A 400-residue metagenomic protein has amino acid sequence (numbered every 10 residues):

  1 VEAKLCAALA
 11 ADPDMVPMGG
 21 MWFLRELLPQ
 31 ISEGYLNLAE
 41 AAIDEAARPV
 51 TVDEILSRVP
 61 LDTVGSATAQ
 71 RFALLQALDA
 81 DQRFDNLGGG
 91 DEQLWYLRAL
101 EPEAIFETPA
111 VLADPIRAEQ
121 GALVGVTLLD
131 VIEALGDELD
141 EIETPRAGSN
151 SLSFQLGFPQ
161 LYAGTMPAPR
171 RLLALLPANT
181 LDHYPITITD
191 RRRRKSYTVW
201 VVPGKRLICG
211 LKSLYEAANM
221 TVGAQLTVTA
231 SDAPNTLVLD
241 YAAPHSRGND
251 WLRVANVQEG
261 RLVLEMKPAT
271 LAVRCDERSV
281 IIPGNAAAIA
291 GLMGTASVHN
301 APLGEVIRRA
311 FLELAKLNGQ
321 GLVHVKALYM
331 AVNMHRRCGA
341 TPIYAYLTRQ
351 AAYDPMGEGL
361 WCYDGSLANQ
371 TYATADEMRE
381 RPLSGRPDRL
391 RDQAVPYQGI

Functional and structural regions predicted by a protein language model:
V1, E54-P60, H324-N333: A short acidic, leucine-rich amphipathic alpha-helix
E2-L38, A69-V124, A345-A394: Charged low-complexity interaction tracts in eukaryotic proteins
L27-D53, S57-D62, A77-D79, L292-L322 (+1 more regions): Positively charged, polyanion-binding regions of nucleic-acid-associated proteins
L123-K195: Extended boundary segments
R191-I208: Short, basic/aromatic beta-hairpin or loop at an interaction surface
V222-Q225: Loop/turn positions that initiate beta-strands
T236-N256: Short, compositionally biased
A255-Y329: Glycine- and charge-enriched low-complexity intrinsically disordered segments
